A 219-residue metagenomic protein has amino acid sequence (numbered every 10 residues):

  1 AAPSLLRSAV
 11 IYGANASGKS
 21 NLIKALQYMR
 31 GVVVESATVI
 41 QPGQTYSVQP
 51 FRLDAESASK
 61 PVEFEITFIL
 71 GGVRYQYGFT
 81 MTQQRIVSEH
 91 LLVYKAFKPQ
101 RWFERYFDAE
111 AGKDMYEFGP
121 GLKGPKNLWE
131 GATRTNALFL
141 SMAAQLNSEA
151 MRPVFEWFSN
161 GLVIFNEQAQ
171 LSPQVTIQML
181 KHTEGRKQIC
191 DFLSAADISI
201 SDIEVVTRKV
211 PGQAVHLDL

Functional and structural regions predicted by a protein language model:
A2-V10, A14, S20-Y77, T82-I86: Conserved P-loop NTP-binding catalytic core
V10-S17, V175-K181: Short histidine-centered catalytic/ligand-binding loop motif
V48-A55, V206-D218: Beta-rich nucleic-acid/ligand-interaction surfaces
R74-V215: Electropositive, glycine-dotted interaction segments that contact anionic polymers or phosphate-rich ligands
